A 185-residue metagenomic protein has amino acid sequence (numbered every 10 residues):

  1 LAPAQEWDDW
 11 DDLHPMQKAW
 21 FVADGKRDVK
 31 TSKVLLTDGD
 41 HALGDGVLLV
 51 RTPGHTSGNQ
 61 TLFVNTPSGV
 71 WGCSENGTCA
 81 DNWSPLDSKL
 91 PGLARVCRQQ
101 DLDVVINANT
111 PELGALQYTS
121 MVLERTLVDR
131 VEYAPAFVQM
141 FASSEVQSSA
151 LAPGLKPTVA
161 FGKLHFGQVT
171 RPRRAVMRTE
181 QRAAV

Functional and structural regions predicted by a protein language model:
L1-R51, R98-I106, T110-G114: Metallo-beta-lactamase
E6-D8, P67-S68, T78-D81: Short, solvent-exposed loop/turn segments at secondary-structure junctions
W10-P15, Q60-F63, S84-L86: A short secondary-structure junction signal
K30, G58, V70: Residues that flank catalytic or metal-binding motifs in active/ligand-binding sites
R51-N59: Histidine-centered catalytic micro-motifs
T61-G77: Conserved beta-strand hairpin/beta-sheet module of binuclear metal-dependent hydrolase folds, prominently
E75-M121: A hydrophobic, small-residue-rich beta->alpha segment in the mid-to-C-terminal subdomain of diverse proteins
A108, E112-V185: C-terminal regulatory/interaction regions
